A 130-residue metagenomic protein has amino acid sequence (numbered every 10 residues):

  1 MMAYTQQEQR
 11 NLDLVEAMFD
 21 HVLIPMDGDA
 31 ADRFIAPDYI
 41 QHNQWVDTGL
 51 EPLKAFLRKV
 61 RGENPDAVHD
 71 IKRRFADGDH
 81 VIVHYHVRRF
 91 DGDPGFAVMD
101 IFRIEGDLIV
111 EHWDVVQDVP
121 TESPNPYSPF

Functional and structural regions predicted by a protein language model:
M1-F130: C-terminal and inter-domain tail/linker signature
